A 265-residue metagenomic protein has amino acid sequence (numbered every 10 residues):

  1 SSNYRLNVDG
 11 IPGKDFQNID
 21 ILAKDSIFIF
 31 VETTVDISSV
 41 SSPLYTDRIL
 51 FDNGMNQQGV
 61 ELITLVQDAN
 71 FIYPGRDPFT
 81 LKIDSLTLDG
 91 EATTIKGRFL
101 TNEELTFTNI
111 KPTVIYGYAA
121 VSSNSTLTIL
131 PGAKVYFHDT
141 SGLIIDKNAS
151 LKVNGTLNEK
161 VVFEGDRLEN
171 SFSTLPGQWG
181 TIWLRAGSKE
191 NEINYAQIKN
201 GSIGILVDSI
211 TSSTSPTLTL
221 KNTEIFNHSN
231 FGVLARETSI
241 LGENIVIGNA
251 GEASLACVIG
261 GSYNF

Functional and structural regions predicted by a protein language model:
S2-Q17: Short beta-strand and strand-turn-strand segments in soluble, beta-rich domains
K14-E61, L65-F265: Beta-strand/loop edge motif enriched in small/polar residues
